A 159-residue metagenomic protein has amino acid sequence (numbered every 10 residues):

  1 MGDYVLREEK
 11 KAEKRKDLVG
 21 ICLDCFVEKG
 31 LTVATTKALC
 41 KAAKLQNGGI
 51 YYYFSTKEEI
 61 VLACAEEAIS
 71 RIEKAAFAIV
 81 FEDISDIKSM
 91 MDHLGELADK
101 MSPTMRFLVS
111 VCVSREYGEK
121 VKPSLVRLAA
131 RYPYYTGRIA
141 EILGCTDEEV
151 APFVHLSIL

Functional and structural regions predicted by a protein language model:
M1-E13: N-terminal intrinsically disordered/low-complexity leader segments
D17, I21, C25-E59, A63: Helix-turn-helix
D17, I21-E28, K74-I79, F107 (+1 more regions): Solvent-exposed, amphipathic alpha-helical segments
A63, K74-S102, F153-V154: Hydrophobic alpha-helical connector segments
E66-I72: Short, basic, alpha-helical segments at the C-terminal edge of helix-turn-helix-like DNA-binding modules
E73-A78, K100-P103, Y117-P152: Amphipathic alpha-helical packing segments from all-alpha helical-bundle domains
D92-K100, F107-Y117: Helix-loop "lid/cap" segments that line or gate small-molecule binding pockets
